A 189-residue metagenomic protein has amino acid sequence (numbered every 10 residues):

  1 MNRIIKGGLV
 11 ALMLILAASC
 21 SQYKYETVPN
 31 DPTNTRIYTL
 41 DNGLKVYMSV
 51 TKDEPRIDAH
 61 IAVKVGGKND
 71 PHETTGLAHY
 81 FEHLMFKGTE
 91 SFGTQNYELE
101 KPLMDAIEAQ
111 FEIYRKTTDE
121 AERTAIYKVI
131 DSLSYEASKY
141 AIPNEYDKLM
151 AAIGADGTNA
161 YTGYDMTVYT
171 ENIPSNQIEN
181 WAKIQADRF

Functional and structural regions predicted by a protein language model:
M1-R3: N-terminal secretory signal peptides that target proteins for export/translocation
I5-G8, C20-A141, V168-F189: His/Glu-rich zincin catalytic helix
M13-L14: Residue-level signal for mature regions of secreted extracellular proteins and peptides
V50, I153-G163: Catalytic zinc-binding patch centered on the HExxH motif and its immediate surroundings that defines zinc-dependent
H60, M104, K148-L149, A155-D156: Short leucine-rich amphipathic alpha-helices used at interfaces
H83, T89, D147, A155-T158: Generic secondary-structure boundary/loop-capping signal
S138-M150, G154: Alpha-helix-centered segments that form part of catalytic cores
